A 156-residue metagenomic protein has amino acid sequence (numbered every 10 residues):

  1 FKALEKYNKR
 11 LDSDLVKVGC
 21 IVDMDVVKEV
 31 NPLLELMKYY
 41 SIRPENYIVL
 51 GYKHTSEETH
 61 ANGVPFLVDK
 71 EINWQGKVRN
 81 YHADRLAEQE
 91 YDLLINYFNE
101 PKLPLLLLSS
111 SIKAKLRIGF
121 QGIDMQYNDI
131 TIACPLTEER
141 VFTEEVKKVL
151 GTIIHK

Functional and structural regions predicted by a protein language model:
F1-A3, L67-R85: Glycine-rich, highly charged phosphate/nucleotide-binding loops
F1-K17, M24-V27: Short N-terminal or domain-adjacent regulatory/targeting segments
C20-I42, Y47: Histidine-anchored nucleotide/phosphate-binding helix
A61-I72, D129-C134: Active-site regions of enzymes building and remodeling cell-envelope glycoconjugates
D92-I95: Structural motif
N99-P101: Short glycine-rich anion-binding loops that position phosphate/pyrophosphate groups of nucleotides and phosphorylated
L106-D124: A short, gly/pro- and small-residue-rich
M125-K156: Active-site-proximal region of nucleotide-activated glycan assembly enzymes, centered on histidine/acidic-rich loops
